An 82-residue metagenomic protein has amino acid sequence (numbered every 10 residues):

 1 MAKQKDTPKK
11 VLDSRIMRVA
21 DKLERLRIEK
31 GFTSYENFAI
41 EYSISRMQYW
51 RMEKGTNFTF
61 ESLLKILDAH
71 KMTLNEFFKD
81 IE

Functional and structural regions predicted by a protein language model:
A2-K30: A short, Lys/Arg-rich alpha-helix, primarily the initiator
D21, F32-S34, F58-E61: Residue-level signal for the short linker/turn that defines the boundary of a DNA-recognition helix
R27, A39, L67: The alpha-helix within a helix-turn-helix
G31-W50: Short alpha-helical DNA-recognition segment
E61-E76: DNA major-groove recognition helix of helix-turn-helix/homeodomain DNA-binding modules
